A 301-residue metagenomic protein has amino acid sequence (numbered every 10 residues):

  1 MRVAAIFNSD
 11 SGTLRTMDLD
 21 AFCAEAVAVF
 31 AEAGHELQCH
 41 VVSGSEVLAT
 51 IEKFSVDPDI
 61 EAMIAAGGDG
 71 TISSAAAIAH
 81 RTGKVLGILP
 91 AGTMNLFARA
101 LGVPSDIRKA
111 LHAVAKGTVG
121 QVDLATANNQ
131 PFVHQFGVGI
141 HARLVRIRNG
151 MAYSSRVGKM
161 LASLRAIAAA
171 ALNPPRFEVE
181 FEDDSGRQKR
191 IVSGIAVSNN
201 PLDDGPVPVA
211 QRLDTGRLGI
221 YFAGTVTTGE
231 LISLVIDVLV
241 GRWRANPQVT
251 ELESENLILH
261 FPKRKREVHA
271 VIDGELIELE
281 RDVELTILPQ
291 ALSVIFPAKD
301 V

Functional and structural regions predicted by a protein language model:
M1-M63, S73, V301: ATP/NTP phosphate-donor binding region
A4-I6, D10, R15, A24-V29 (+4 more regions): Catalytic core of DAGKc-family lipid kinases
G70-A75, L96: Short glycine/serine/threonine-rich phosphate/pyrophosphate-binding segments that cradle anionic phosphate groups
G137, A196-V209, L276: Glycine-rich phosphate/pyrophosphate-binding beta-alpha loops
G150-L161, P206, A210-S233: Gly/Ser/Thr-rich active-site loops/lids in small-molecule metabolic enzymes that frequently grip phosphoryl groups
P175-F177, I191-S193, D214-G219, E253-E255: A generic structural signal for short beta-strands and their flanking turns/coil linkers
D183-D184, F222-V301: ATP/nucleoside-binding phosphotransfer catalytic cores, i.e., glycine-rich phosphate-binding loops
